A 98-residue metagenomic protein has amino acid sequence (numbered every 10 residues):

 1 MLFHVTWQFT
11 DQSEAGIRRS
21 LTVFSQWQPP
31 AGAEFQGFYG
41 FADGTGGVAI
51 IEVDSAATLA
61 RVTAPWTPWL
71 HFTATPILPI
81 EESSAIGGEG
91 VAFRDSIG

Functional and structural regions predicted by a protein language model:
M1-G98: Conserved, structured core segments of small domains
